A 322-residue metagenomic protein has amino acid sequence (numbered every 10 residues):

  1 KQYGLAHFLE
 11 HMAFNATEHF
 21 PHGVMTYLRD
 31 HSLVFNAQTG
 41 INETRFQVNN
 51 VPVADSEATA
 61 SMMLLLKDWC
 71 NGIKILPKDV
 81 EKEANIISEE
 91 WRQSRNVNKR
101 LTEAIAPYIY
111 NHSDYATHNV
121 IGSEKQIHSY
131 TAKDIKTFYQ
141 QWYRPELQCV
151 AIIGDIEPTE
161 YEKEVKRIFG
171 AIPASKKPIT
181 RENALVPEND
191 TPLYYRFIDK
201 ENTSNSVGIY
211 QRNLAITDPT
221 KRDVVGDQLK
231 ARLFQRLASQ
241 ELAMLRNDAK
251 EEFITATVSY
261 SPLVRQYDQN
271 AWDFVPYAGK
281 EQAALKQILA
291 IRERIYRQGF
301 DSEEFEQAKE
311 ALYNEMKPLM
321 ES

Functional and structural regions predicted by a protein language model:
K1-L5, G23, D30, I41-R45 (+8 more regions): Extracytoplasmic
K1-P52, N96-L101, T117-S123, L233-D268: M16/MPP (pitrilysin/insulinase) zinc-metallopeptidase core fold and M16-derived inactive scaffolds
A16, V48-E83, L245, S261-E321: M16/insulysin-pitrilysin zinc metalloprotease superfamily fold
T17-E18, V51-V53, R92, I153-E157 (+3 more regions): Solvent-exposed coil/turn segments that connect beta secondary-structure elements in extracytoplasmic/periplasmic
N49, S56, P107-Q148, P158 (+2 more regions): Histidine-acidic residue clusters that define the catalytic metal-binding segment of zinc metallopeptidase domains
C149-V207, E303, E310, N314-M320: An aromatic/glycine/proline-enriched structural segment found at the starts of mature extracellular/organellar domains
K177-L242, D273, S322: His/Glu-based metal-binding/catalytic segments typifying zinc-dependent metallopeptidases
